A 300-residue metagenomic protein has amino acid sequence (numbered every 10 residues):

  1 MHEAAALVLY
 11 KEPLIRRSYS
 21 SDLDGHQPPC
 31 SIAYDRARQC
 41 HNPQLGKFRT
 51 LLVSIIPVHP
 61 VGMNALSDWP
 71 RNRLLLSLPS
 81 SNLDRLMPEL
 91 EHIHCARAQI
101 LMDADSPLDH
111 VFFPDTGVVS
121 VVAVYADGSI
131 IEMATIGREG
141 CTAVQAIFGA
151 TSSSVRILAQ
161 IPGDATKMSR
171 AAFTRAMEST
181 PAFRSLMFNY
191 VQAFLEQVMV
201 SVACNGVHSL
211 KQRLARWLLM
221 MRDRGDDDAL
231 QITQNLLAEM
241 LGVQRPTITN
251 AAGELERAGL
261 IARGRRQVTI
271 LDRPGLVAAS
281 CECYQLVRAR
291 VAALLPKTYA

Functional and structural regions predicted by a protein language model:
M1-P13, Y19: Extreme N-terminal basic, low-complexity initiation segments that serve as generic localization/processing leaders
S20-L23, Q27: Short hydrophobic targeting helices and cationic amphipathic motifs that mediate membrane/organellar targeting
I55-A96, C141, A146-F148: Cyclic nucleotide-binding regulatory module and flanking cytosolic helices
Q99-I161: Cyclic nucleotide-binding regulatory domains
A134-Q192, E196, V200: Cyclic-nucleotide recognition modules
I161-P162, M177-Q244: Polybasic "coupling" helices that flank or enter modular domains
M220-A300: Phosphate-/nucleic-acid-contacting segments
